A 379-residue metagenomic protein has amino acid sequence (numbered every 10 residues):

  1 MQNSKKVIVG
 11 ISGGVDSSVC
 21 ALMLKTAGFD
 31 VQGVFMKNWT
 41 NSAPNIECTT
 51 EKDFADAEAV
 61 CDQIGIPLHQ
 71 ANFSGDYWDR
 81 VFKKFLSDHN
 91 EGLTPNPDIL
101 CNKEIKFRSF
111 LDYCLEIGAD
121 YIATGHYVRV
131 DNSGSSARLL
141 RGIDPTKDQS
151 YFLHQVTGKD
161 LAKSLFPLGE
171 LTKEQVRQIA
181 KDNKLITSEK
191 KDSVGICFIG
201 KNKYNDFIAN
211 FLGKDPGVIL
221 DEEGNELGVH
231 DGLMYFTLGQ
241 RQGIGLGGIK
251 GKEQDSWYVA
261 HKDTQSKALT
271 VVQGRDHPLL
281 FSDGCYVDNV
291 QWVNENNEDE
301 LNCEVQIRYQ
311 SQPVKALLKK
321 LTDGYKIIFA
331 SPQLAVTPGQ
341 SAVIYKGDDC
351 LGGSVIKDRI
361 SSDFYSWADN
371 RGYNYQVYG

Functional and structural regions predicted by a protein language model:
M1-H154, L165, E174, V259 (+2 more regions): ATP-dependent adenylation/nucleotidyltransferase module used to activate substrates
S12, N41, A123-G379: AMP-forming adenylation/ATP pyrophosphatase catalytic core
